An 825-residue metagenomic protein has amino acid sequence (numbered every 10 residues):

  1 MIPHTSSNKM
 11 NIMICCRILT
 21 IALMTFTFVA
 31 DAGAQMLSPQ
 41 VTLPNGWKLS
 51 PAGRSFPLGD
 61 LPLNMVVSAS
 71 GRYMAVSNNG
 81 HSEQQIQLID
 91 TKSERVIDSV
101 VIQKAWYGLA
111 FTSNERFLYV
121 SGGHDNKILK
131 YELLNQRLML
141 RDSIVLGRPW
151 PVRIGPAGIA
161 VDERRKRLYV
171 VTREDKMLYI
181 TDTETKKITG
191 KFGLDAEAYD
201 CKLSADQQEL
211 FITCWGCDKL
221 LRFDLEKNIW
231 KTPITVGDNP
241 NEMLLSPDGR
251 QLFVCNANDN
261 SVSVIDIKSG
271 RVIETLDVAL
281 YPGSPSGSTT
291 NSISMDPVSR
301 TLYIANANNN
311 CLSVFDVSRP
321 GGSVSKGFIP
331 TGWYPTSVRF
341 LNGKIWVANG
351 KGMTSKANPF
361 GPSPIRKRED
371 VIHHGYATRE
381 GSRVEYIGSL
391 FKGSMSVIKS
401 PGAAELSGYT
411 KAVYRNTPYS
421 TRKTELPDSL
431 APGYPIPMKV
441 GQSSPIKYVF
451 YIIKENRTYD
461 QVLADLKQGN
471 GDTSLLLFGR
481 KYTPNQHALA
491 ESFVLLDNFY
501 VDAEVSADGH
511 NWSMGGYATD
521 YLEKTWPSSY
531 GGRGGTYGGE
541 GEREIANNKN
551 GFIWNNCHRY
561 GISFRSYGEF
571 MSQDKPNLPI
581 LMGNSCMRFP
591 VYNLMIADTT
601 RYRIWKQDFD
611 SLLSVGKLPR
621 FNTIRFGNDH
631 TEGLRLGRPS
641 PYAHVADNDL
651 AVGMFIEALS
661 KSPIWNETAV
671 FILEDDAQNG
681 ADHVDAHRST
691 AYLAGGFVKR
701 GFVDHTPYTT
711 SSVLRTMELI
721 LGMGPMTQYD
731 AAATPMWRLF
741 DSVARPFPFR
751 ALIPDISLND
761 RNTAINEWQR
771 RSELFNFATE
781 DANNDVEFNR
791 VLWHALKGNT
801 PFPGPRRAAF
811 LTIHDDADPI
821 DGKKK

Functional and structural regions predicted by a protein language model:
M1-C15: N-terminal secretory signal peptides that target proteins for export/translocation
H4-T5, T25, G441: Intrinsically disordered, low-complexity segments
K9-I12, L23, Q35: Residue-level detector of intrinsically disordered terminal segments
C16-T27: Bacterial N-terminal signal peptides
R17, A34-Y434: Predominantly soluble domains enriched in secretory-pathway, periplasmic, or organellar proteins
V29-G33: Sec/Tat signal peptide C-region and signal peptidase I cleavage site
S407-K825: N-terminal pro-sequences and low-complexity stem/linker regions of secreted or lumenal proteins
